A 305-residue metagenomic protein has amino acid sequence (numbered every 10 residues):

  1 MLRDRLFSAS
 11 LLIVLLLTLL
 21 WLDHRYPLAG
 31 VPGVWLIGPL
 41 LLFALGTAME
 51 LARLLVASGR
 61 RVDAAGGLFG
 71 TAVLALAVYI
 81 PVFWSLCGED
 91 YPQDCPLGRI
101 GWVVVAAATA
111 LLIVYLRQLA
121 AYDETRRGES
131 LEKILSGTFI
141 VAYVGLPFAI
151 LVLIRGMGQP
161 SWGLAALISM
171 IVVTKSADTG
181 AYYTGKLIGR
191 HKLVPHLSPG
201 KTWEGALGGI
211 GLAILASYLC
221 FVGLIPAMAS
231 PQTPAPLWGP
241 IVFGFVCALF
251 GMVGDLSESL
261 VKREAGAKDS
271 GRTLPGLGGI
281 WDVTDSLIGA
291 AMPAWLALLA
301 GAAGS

Functional and structural regions predicted by a protein language model:
M1-V246: Membrane-embedded alpha-helical bundles of polytopic integral membrane proteins
Y182-G185, K262, A290: Generic transmembrane alpha-helix signature in multi-pass membrane proteins, especially transporters/channels
A216, C220, M292-L298: Hydrophobic alpha-helical transmembrane segments that constitute the membrane-spanning cores of multi-pass membrane
V246-G251, P275: Transmembrane alpha-helix interface/packing and boundary motifs in multi-pass membrane proteins, characterized by
E264-L287: Interfacial loop-to-transmembrane junctions
A297-S305: Juxtamembrane boundary at the C-terminal end of a transmembrane helix
